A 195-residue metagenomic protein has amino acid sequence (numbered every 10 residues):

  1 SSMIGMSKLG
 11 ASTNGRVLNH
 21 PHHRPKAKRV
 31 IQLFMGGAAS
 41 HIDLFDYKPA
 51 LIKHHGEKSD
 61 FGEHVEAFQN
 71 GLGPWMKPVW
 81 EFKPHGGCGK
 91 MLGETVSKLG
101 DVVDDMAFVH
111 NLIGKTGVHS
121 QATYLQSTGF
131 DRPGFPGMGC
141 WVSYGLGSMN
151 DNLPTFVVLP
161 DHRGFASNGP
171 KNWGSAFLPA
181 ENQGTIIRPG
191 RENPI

Functional and structural regions predicted by a protein language model:
S1-I195: Ligand-binding pockets and gating/stacking loops
